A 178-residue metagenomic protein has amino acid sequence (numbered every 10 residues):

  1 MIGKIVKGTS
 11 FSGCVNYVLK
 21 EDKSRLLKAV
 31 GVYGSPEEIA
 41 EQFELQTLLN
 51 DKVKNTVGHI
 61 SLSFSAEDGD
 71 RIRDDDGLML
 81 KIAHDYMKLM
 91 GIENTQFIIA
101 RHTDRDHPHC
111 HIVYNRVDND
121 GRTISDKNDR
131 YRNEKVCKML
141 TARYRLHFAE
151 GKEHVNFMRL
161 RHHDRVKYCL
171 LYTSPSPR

Functional and structural regions predicted by a protein language model:
M1-S174: N-terminal nicking endonuclease/strand-transfer module with a His-rich metal-binding environment and a catalytic Tyr
S176-R178: Positively charged, low-complexity/disordered segments
